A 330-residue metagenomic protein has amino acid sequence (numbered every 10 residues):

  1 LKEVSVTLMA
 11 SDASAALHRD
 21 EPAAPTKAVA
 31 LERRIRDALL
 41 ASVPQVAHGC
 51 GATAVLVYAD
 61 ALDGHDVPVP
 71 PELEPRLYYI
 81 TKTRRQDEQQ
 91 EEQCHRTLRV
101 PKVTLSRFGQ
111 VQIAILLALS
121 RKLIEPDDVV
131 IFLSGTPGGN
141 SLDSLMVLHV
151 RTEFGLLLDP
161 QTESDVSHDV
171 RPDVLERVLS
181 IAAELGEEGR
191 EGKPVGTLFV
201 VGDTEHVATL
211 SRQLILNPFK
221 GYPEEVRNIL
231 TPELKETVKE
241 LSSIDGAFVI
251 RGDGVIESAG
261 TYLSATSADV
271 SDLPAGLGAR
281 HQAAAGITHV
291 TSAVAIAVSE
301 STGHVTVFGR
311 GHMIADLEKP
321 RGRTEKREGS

Functional and structural regions predicted by a protein language model:
K2-S11: Extended amphipathic alpha-helical coiled-coil/heptad-repeat regions
A10, A15-K27, Q93-R96: Gly-rich Lys/Arg/Thr-decorated short loops/hinges at beta-loop-alpha junctions or inter-strand turns that position
A28-S330: Divalent-cation
